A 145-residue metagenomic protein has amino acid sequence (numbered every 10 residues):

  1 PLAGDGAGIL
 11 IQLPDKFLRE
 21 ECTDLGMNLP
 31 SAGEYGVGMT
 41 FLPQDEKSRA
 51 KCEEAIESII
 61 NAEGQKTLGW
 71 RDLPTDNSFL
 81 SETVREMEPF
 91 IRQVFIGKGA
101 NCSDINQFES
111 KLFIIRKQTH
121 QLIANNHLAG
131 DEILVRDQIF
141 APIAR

Functional and structural regions predicted by a protein language model:
P1-R145: N-terminal segments that mediate ammonia production and transfer in glutamine-dependent amidotransferase systems
